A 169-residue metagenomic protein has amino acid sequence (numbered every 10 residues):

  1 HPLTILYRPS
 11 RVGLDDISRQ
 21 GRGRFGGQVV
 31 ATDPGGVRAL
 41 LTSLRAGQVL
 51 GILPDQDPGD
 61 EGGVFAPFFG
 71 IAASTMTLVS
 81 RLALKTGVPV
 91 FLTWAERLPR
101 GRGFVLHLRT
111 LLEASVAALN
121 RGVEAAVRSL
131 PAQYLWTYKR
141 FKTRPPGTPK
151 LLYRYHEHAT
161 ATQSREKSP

Functional and structural regions predicted by a protein language model:
H1-P34, A46, D57-P67, G101: Catalytic core of membrane glycerolipid acyltransferases/transacylases, capturing the structured, soluble-facing
P34-P169: Non-catalytic C-terminal accessory region of glycerolipid acyltransferases and related lyso-lipid remodeling enzymes
